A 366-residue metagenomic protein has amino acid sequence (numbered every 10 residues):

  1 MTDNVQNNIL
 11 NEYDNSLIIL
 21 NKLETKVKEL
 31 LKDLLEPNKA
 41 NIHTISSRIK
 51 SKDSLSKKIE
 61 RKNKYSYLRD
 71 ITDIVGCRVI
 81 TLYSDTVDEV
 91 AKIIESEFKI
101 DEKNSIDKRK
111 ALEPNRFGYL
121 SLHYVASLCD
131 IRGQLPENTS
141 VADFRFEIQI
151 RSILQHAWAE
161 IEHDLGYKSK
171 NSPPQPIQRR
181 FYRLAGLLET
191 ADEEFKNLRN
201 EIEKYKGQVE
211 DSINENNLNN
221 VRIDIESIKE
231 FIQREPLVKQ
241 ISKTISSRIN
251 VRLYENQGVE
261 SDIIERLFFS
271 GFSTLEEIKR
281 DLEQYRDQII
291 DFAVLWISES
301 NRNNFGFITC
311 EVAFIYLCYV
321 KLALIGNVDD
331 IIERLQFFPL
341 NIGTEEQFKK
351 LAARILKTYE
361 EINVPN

Functional and structural regions predicted by a protein language model:
M1-I74, T81, D85, D211-N214 (+1 more regions): Charge-rich, low-complexity segments
D3-Y13, L17-I19, L23, A142-D287: An acidic, glycine-/histidine-flanked metal-binding catalytic module
S56-Y65, L120-C129, N216-E226: Short, charged low-complexity intrinsically disordered segments located at boundaries of structured domains
Y67, Q134-P136, E255, N304-F305: Short acidic, glycine/proline-enriched loop segments that cap or flank alpha-helices
L68, T81-N197: Long beta-strand-rich cores associated with HINT superfamily self-processing modules
I74-C77, S121: Short, surface-exposed beta-edge/turn micro-motifs
F98, F117, F144-F146, F181 (+8 more regions): Phenylalanine-focused residue identity feature
